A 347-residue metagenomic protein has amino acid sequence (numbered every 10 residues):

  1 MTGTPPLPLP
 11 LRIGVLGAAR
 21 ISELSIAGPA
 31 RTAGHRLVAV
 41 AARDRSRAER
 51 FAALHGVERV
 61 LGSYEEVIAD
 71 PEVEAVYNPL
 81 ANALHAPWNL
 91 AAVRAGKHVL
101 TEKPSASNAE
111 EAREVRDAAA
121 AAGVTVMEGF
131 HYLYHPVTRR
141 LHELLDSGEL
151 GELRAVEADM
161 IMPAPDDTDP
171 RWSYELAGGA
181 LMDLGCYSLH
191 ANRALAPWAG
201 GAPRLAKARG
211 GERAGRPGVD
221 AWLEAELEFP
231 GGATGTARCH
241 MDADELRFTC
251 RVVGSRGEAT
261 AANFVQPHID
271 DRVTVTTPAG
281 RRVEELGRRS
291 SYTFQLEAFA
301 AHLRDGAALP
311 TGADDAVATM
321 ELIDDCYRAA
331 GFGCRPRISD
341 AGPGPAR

Functional and structural regions predicted by a protein language model:
M1-H55: N-terminal Rossmann-like dinucleotide-binding module
M1-L9, A75-Y77, P230, A301-R347: C-terminal helix-rich "cap/oligomerization" subdomain common to oxidoreductases
H55-A118: Beta-loop-alpha module in the N-terminal Rossmann-like domain of NAD(P)-dependent dehydrogenases, especially those
L61, T101, V126-E128, A261: Hydrophobic residues in well-ordered beta-strands that form the structural core
A106-D166: A contiguous active-site-proximal alpha/beta segment in oxidoreductase catalytic domains
D169-T234, C239-E245, D314: Rossmann-like dinucleotide-binding domain that binds NAD(P)(H)
R216-D220, P230-Q295, G312: NAD(P)-dinucleotide binding in Rossmann-like oxidoreductases
